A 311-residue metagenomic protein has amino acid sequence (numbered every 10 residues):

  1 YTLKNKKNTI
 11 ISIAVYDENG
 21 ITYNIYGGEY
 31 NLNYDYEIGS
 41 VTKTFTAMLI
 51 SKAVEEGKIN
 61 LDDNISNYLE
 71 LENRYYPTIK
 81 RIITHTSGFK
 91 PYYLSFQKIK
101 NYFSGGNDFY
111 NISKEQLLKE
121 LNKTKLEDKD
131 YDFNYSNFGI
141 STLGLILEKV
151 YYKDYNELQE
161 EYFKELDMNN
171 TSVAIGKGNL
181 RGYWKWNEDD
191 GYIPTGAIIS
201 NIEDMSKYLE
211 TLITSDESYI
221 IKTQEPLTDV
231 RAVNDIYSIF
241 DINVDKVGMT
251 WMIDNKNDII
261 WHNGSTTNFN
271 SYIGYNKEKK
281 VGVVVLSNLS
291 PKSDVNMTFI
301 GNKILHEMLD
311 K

Functional and structural regions predicted by a protein language model:
Y1-Y26, E148, N156, E160 (+2 more regions): Catalytic loop of the DD-peptidase/beta-lactamase superfamily, centered on the K-T-G motif and neighboring
K6, E56-G57, T124, Y151 (+2 more regions): Residues at alpha-helix termini
K7-T9, E29-N137: Active-site-proximal loop and beta-strand segments within enzyme catalytic domains
I13, E18-G20, E37-N60, N64 (+5 more regions): Alpha-helical scaffold elements that line and support the substrate/ligand-binding pocket of soluble hydrolases
T22-N24, L71-I79, G88-S95, N156 (+2 more regions): Secretory-pathway/luminal and periplasmic proteins that interact with or process carbohydrate-rich
D35, L94-F96, F103-R181, G191-S206 (+1 more regions): Catalytic-site signature segments of enzymes, centered on catalytic residues
E70, T84-S87, D167, I213 (+1 more regions): A generic structural signal for secondary-structure junctions that act as hinges or helix/strand caps at the edges
